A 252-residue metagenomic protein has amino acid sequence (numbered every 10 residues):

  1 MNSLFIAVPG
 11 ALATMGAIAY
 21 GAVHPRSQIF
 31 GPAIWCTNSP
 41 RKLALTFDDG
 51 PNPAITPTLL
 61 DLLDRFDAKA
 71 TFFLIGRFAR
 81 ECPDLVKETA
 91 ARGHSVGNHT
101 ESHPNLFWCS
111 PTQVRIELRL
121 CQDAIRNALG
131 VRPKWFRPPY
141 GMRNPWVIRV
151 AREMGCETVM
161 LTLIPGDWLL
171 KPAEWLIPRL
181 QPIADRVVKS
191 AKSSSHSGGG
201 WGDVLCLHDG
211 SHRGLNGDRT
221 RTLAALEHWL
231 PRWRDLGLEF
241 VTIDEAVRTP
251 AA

Functional and structural regions predicted by a protein language model:
M1-T37: N-terminal membrane-anchoring alpha-helices
A22-F107, Q113, A124, L129-P133 (+1 more regions): Active-site beta->alpha N-cap acidic-glycine motif
S27-S39, R65-D67, R80, N216-A252: C-terminal domain-boundary segment and adjacent tail
F47-D49, F72-G76, N98-T100, P138-Y140 (+3 more regions): A cross-domain feature marking catalytic cores of carbohydrate-active enzymes and several ubiquitous metabolic/repair
K87, V114-L118, L176-I183, R219-L226: Charged helix-capping and loop-helix junction motifs
P104-C109, D167-L170, H212-N216: A short acidic, helix-capping loop that chelates divalent metal ions and anchors anionic groups
C121: Active-site-proximal helices and loops of the catalytic beta/alpha 8
M142, I148-S195, L238-T249: His/Asp/Glu-enriched short active-site or ligand-binding loop at hydrolase and phosphoryl-transfer sites
